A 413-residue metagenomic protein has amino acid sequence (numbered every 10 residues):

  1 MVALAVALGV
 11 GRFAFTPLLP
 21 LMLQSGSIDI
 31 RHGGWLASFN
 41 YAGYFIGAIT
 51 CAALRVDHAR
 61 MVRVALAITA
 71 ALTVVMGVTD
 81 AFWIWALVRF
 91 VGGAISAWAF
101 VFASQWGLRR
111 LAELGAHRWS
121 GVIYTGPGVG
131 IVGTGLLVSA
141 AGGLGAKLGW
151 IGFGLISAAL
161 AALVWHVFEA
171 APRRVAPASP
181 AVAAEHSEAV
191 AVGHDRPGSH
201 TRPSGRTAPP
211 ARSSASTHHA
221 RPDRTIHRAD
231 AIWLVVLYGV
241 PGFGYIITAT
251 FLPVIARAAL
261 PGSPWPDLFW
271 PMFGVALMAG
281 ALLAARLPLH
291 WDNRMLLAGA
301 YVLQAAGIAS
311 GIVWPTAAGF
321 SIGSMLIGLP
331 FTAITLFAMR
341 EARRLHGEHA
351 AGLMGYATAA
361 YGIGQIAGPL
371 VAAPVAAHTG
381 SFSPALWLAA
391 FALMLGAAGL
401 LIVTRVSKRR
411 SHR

Functional and structural regions predicted by a protein language model:
T16, A229-P271: Extracytoplasmic gate region of multi-pass secondary transporters
S27, V78-I84, D292, V313-P315: Helix-breaking motifs and short loop linkers at transmembrane-helix boundaries and internal kinks in secondary membrane
I46-A81: Conserved MFS/SLC helix-loop-helix module at the cytosolic interface between two early adjacent transmembrane helices
G47-A59, G142, G280-N293, A376: Helix-to-loop junctions at the C-terminal end of transmembrane segments in multipass secondary transporters
V88-G126: Cytoplasmic helix-loop-helix junction between adjacent transmembrane helices in 12-TM secondary transporters
V122-V175: Helix-loop-helix hairpin linking two adjacent transmembrane segments in secondary transporters
W291-A338: C-terminal transmembrane helical hairpin of 12-TM major facilitator-type secondary transporters
E348-S381, A389: A late C-terminal transmembrane helix in Major Facilitator Superfamily
